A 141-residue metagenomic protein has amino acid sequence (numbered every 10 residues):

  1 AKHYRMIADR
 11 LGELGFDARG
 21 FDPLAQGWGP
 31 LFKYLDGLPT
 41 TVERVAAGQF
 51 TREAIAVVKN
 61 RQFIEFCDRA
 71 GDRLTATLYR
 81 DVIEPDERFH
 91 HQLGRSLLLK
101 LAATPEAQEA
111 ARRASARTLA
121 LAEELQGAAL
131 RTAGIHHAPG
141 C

Functional and structural regions predicted by a protein language model:
A1-C141: Non-heme di-metal
